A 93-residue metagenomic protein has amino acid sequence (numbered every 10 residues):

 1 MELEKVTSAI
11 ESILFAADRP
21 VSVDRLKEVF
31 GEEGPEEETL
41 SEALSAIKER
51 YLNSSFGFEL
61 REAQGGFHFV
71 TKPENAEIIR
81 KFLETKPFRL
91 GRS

Functional and structural regions predicted by a protein language model:
L3-I10: Short, leucine-enriched amphipathic alpha-helices that occur as contiguous helical runs
I13-D24, P35: Short capping segments at the starts of secondary-structure elements
R25-V29: A short acidic, leucine-rich amphipathic alpha-helix
P35-L44: Short amphipathic alpha-helical interaction segments
L44-S93: Short basic alpha-helical hairpin corresponding to helix-turn-helix/winged-helix-like nucleic-acid-binding
